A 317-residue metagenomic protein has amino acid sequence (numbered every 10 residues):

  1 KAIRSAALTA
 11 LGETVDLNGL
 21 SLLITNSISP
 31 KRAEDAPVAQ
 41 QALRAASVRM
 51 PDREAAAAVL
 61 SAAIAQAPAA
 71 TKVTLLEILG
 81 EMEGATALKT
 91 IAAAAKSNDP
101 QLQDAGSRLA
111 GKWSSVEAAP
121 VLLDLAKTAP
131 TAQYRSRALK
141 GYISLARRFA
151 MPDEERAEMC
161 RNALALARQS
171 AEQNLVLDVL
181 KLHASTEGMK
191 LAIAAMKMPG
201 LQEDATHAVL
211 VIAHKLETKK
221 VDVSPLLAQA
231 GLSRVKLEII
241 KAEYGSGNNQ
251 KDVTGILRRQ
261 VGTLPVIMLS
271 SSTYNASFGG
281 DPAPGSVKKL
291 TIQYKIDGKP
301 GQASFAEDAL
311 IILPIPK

Functional and structural regions predicted by a protein language model:
K1, S5, V15-S29, M50-I64 (+8 more regions): Amphipathic alpha-helical scaffolding segments comprising HEAT/armadillo-like alpha-solenoid repeats
K1-A2, K31-R32, A67-P68, N98-D99 (+3 more regions): Short inter-helical turns and helix N-cap capping residues of alpha-solenoid HEAT/ARM repeat scaffolds
A6, T74, A105, L145 (+1 more regions): Short structured motifs
A10-E13, A42-A45, R49, I78-E81 (+7 more regions): Core register positions within helices of long alpha-helical scaffolds
R32-P51, A55, P68-A69, T74 (+4 more regions): Beta-propeller blade termini and top-face loops
M50, F149, L216, P284-Q293: Mid-chain, structured segments of secreted extracytoplasmic proteins
S233-K317: Extracellular, modular beta-sheet/disulfide-rich ectodomains of secreted and cell-surface proteins
